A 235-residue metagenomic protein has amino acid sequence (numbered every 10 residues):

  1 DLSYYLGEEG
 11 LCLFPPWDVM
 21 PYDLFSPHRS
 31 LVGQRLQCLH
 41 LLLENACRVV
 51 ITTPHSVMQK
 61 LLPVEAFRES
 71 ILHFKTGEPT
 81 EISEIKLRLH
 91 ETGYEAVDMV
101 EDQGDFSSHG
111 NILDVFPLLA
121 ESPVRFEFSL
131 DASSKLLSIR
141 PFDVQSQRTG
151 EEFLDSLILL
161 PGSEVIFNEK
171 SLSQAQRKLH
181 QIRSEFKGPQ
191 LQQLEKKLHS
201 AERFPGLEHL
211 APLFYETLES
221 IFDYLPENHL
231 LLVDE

Functional and structural regions predicted by a protein language model:
D1-E235: ASCE RecA-like P-loop NTPase motor cores that couple ATP hydrolysis to mechanical translocation on nucleic acids
